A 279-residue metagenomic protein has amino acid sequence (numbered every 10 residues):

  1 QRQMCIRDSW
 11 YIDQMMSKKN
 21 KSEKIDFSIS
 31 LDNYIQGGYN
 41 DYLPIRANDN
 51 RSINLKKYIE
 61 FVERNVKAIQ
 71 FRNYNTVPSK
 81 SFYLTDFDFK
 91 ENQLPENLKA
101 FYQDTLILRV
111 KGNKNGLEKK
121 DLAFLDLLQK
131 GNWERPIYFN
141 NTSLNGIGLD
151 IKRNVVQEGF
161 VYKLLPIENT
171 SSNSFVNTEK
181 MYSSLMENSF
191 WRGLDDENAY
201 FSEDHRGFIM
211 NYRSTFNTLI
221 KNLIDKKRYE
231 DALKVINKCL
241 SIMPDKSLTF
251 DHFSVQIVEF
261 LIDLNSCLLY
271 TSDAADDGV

Functional and structural regions predicted by a protein language model:
Q1, R7-S272: ER/secretory pathway lumenal C-terminal domains and tails of membrane proteins involved in glycoprotein biogenesis
D273-V279: A short, hydrophobic C-terminal helix/tail in secreted or cell-surface proteins
